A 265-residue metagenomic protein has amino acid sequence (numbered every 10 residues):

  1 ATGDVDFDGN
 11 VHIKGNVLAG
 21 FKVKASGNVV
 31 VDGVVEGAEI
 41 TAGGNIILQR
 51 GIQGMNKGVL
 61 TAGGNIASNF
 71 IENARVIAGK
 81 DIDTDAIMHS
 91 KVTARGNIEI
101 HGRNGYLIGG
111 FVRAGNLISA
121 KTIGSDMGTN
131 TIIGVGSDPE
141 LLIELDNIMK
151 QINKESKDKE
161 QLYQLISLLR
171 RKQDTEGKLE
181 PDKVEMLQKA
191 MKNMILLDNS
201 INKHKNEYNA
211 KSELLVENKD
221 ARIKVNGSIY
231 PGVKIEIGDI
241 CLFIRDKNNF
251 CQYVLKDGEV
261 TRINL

Functional and structural regions predicted by a protein language model:
A1-G9: Extended, small-residue-rich solenoid/repeat segments and analogous flexible loops that form exposed scaffolds
D4, K14, G20, Y230-V233 (+1 more regions): Glycine-centered loop/turn motifs
F7, I13, A19, A25 (+14 more regions): Extracellular beta-strand solenoids
K22, I52-M55: Extended repeat-based interaction scaffolds and adjacent low-complexity, acidic/S/T/P-biased segments that form broad
N65-S68, D81-D85, H89-L265: Intrinsically disordered, low-complexity terminal regions
